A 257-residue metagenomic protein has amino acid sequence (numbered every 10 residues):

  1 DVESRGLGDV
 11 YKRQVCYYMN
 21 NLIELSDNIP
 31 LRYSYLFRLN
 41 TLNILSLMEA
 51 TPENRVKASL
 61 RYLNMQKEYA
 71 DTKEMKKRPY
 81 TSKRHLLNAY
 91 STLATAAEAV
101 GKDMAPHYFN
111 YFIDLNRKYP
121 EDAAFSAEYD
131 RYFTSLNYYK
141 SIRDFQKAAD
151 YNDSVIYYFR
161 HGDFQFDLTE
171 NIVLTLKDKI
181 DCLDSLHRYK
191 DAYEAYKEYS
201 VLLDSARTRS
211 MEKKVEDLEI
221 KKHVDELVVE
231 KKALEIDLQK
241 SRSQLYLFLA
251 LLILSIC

Functional and structural regions predicted by a protein language model:
D1-Y11: Single conserved hydrophobic/aromatic residue that forms the stacking wall/gate of nucleotide- or nucleobase-binding
K12-I23, E53-Y69, D103-L115, K147-V155 (+1 more regions): Alpha-helical repeat scaffolds
E24-Y35, K67-S82, N116-A124, R160-D167: Flexible helix-coil transition and linker loops at the boundaries of alpha-helical arrays
R32-N40, Y80-N88, D122-D130, I172-V173: Start-of-helix signal in alpha-solenoid helical-repeat scaffolds, especially tetratricopeptide repeats
N40-I44, H85-T92, T134, N171-D181 (+1 more regions): "A position-specific structural signal for the A-helix of alpha-solenoid helical repeats
L47-E49, Y90, A97, Y139 (+1 more regions): Residue at a conserved register position within TPR or TPR-like alpha-solenoid repeats
E49-E53, A99-V100, I142, L186: Structural motif corresponding to the intra-repeat A-B loop/turn of tetratricopeptide repeats
A149, D153, G162-C257: Hydrophobic positions within repeat-based interaction scaffolds
